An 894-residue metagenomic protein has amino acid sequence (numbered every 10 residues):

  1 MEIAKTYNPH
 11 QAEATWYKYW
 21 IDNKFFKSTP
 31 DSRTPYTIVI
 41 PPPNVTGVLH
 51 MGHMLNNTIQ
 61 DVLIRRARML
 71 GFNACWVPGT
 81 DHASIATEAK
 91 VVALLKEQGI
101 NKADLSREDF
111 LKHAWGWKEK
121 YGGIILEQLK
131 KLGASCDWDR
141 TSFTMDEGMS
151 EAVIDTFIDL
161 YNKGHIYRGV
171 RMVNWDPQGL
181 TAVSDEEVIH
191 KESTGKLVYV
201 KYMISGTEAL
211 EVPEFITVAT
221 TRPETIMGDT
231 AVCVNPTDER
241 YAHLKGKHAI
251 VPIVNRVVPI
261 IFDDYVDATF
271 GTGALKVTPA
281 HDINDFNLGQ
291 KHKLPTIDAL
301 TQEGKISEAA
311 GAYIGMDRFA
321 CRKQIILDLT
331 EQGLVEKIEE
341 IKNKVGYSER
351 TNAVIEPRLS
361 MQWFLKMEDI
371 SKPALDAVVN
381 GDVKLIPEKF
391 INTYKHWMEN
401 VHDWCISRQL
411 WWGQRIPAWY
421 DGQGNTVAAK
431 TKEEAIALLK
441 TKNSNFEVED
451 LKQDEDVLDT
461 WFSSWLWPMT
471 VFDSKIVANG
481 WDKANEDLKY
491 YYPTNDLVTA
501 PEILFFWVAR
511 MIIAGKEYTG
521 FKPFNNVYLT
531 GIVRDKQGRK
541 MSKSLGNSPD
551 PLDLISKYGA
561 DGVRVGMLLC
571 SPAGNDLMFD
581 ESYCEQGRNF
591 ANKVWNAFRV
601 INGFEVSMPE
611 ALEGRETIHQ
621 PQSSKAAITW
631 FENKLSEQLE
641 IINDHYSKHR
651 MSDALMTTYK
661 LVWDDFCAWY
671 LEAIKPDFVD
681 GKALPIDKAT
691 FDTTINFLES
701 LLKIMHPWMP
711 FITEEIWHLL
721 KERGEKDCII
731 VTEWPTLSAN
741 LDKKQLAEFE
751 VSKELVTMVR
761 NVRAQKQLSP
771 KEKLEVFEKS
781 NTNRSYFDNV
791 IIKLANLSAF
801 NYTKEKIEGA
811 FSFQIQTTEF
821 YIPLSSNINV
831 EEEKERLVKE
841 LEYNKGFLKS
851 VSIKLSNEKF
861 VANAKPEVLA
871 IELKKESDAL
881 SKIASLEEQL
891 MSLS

Functional and structural regions predicted by a protein language model:
M1-M51, A74, E349, V594: Non-catalytic terminal extensions that flank enzyme cores
T15, D22-N23, V92-E211, F215 (+11 more regions): Residue patterns forming the tRNA-binding/recognition surfaces of aminoacyl-tRNA synthetases and related DALR
R33-P35, P41-P42, C75-E88, T141-M149 (+3 more regions): Short, solvent-exposed turn/loop segments enriched in Gly/Ser/Thr/Pro and often Arg
I59-C75, I283-K293, I326-L329, I503-G520 (+1 more regions): Metal-dependent nuclease catalytic cores in nucleic-acid-processing enzymes, especially RNase H-like/related
N73, P223-E303, M367-I370, N485: Catalytic alpha/beta core of large soluble enzyme barrels
Y199, A209, H396-F462, L466 (+3 more regions): Feature 926 captures the class I aminoacyl-tRNA synthetase adenylation module centered on the KMSKS loop
R256-I261, L458-Y492, D664, A668-L671: Active-site-adjacent "gating/activation" loops or surface patches in catalytic cores
